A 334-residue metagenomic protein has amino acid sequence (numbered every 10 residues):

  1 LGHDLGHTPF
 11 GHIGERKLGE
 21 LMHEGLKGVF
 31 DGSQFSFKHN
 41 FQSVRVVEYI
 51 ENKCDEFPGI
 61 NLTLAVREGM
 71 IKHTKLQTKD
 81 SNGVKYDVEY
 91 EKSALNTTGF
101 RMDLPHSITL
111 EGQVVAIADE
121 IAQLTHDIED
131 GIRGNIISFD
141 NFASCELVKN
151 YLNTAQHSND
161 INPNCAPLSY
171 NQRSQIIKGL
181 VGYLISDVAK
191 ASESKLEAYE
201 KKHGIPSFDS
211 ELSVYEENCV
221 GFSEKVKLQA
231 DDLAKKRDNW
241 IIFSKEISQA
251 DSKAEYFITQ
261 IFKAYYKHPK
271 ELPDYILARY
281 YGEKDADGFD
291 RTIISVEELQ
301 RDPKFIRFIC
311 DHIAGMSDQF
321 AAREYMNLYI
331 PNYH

Functional and structural regions predicted by a protein language model:
L1-G2, D31-G32: Conserved short loop/turn motifs at secondary-structure junctions
G2, G6-H7, A122: Short active-site segment of divalent metal-dependent hydrolases/proteases that encodes the spacing between
G6, F10-G19, H126: Active-site-flanking alpha-helical
I13, G25-V29, S36-H334: Histidine-centered, transition-metal-coordinating active-site segments
